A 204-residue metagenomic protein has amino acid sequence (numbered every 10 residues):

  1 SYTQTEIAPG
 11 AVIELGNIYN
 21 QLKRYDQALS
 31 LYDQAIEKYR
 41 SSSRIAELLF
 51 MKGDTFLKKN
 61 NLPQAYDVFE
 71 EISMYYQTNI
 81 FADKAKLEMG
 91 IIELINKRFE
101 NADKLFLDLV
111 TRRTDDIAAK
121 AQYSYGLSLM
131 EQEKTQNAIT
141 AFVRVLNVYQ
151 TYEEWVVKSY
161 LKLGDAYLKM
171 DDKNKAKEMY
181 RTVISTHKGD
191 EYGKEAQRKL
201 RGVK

Functional and structural regions predicted by a protein language model:
S1-K204: Acidic, polar-rich low-complexity tracts and alpha-helical solenoid repeat scaffolds
